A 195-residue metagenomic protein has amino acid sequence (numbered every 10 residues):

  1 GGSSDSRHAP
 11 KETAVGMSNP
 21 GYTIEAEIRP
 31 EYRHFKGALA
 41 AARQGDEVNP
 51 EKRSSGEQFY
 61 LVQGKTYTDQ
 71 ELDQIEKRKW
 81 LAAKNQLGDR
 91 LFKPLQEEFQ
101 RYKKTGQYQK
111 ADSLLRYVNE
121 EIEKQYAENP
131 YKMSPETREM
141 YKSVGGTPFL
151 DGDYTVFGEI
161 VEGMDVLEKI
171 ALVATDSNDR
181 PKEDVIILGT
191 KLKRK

Functional and structural regions predicted by a protein language model:
G1-K195: Cyclophilin-like peptidyl-prolyl cis-trans isomerases
